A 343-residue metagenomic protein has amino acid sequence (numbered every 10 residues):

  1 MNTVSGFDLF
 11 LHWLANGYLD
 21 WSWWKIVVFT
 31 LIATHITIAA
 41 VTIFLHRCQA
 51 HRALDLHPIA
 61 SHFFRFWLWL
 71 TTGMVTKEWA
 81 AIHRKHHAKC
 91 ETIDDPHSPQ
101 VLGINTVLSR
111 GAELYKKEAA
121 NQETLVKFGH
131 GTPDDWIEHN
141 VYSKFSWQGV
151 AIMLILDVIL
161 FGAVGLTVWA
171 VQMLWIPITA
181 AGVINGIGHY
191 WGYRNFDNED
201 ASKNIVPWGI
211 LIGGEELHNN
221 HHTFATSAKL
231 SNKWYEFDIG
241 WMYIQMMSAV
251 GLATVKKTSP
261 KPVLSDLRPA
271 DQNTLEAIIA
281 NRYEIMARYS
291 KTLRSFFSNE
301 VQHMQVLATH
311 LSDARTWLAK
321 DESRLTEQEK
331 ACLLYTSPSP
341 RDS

Functional and structural regions predicted by a protein language model:
M1-V183, S227-S343: Non-catalytic, topology-defining segments of multipass membrane proteins
F44, G73, G162, G188 (+2 more regions): Glycine-centered flexibility sites
H130-D135, W191-L217, H221-F224: Active-site-proximal inter-transmembrane loops
P177, A181-N195: C-terminal accessory segments of proteins
